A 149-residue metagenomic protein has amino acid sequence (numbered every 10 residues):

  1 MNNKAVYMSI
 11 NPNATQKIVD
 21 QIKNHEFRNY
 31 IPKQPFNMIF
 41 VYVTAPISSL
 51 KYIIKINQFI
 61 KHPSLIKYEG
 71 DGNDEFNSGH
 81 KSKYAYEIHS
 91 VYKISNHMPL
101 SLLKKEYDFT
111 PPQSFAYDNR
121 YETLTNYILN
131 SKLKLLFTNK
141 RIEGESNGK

Functional and structural regions predicted by a protein language model:
M1-Q34, S48-I53, F59-K149: Contiguous surface segments at macromolecular interaction interfaces
N37-V43: Short conserved beta-strand and strand-loop elements enriched in small hydrophobics with frequent Asp/Gly
